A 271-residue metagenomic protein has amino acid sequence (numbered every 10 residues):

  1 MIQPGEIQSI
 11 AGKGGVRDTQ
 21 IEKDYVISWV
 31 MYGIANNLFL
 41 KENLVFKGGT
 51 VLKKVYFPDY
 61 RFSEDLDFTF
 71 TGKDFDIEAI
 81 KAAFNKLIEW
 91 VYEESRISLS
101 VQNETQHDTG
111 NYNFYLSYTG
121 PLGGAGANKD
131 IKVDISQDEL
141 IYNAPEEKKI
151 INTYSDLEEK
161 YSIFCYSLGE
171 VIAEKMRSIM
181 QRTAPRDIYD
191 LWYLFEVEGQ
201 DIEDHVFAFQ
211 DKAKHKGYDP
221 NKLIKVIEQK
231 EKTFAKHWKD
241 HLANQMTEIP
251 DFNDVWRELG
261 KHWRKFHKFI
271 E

Functional and structural regions predicted by a protein language model:
M1-L44, K54-Y60, E64-L66, F70-E271: Structured mid-to-C-terminal alpha-helical surface segments
F46-T50: Glycine-rich beta-strand-to-loop/alpha-helix junction loops that act as flexible
